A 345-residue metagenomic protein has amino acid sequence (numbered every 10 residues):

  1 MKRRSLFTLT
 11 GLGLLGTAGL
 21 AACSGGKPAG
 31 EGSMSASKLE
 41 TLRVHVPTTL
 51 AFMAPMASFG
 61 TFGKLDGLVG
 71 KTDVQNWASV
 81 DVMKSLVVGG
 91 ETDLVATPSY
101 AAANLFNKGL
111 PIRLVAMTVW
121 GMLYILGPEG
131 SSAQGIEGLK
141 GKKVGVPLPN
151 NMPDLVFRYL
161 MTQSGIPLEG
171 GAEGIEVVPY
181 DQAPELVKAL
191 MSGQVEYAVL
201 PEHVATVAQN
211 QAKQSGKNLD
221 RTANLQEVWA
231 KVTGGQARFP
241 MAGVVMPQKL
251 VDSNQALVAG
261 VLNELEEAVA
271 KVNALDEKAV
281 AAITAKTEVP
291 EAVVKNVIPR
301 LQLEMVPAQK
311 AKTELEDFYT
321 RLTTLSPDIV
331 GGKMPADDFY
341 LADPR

Functional and structural regions predicted by a protein language model:
S5-G25: N-terminal export signals
G25-S37: Bacterial Sec signal peptide processing site at the extreme N-terminus
M34-V178, E196, E202, L219-T222: Short, glycine-/small- and polar/acidic-enriched structural segments that line small-molecule recognition paths
F59, L86, G90, K108 (+12 more regions): Structured segments of extracytoplasmic/periplasmic soluble domains in secreted or envelope-associated proteins
G63-G70, E227-G234, E304-K312: Short, solvent-exposed loop/beta-turn-alpha elements that line the ligand-binding surface or hinge of extracytoplasmic
Y100-A101, Q182-A282: Pocket-lining segment of extracytoplasmic ligand-binding domains
V251-L325: Secondary-structure end/capping motifs
E316, T320-R345: Conserved C-terminal helix/tail region of periplasmic/extracytoplasmic solute-binding proteins
